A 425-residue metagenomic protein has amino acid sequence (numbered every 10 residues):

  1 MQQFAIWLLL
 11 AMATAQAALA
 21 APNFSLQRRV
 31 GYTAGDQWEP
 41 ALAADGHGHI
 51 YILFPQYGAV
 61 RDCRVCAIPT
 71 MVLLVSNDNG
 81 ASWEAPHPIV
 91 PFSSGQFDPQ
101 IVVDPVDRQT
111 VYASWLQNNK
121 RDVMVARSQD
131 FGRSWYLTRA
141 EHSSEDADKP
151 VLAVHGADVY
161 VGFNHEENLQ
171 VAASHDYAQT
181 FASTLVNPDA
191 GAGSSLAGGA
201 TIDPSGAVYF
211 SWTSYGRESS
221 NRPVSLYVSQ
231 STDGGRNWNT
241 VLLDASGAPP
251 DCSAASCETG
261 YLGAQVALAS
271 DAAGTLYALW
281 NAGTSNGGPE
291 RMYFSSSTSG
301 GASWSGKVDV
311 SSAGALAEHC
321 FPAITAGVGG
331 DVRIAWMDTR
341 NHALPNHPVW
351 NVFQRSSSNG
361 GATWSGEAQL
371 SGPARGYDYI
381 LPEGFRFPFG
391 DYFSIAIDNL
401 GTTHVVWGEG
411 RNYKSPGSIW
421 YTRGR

Functional and structural regions predicted by a protein language model:
M1-Q2: N-terminal secretory signal peptides that target proteins for export/translocation
A5-Q16: Bacterial N-terminal signal peptides
A20-R425: Extracellular, repeat-based ectodomains that mediate carbohydrate processing or recognition
